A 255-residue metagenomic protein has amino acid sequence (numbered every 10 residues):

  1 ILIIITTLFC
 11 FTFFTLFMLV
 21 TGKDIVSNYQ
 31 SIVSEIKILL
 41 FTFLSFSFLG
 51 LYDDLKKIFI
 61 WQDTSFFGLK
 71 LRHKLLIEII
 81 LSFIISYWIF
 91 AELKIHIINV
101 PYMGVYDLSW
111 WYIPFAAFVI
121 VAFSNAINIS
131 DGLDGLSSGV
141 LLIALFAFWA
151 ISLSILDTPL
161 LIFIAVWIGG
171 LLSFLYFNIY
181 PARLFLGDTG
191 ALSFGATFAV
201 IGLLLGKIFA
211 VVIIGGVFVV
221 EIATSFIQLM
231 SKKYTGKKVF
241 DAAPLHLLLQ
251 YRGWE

Functional and structural regions predicted by a protein language model:
I1, Y52-L69, F226-E255: Cytosolic, membrane-interface loops and tails of multi-pass inner-membrane proteins
I1-F185, T189-V219: "…together with the soluble PPM/PP2C metallo-phosphatase catalytic core" -> "…together with the soluble PPM/PP2C
G216-Q228: Transmembrane helix segments
